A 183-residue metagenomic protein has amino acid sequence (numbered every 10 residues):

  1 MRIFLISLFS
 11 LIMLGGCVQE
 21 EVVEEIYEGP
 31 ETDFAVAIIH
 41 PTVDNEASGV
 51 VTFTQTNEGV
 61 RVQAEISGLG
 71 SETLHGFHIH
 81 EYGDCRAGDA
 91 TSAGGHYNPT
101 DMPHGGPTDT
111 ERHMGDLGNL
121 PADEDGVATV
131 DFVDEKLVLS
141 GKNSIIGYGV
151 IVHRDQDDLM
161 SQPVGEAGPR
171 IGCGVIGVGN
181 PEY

Functional and structural regions predicted by a protein language model:
M1-F4: Positively charged n-region of N-terminal signal peptides that target proteins for export
I6-S10: Hydrophobic helical h-region of N-terminal Sec-dependent signal peptides in bacterial secretory/periplasmic proteins
M13-G16: C-terminal motif of bacterial Sec signal peptides marking the signal peptidase cleavage site
V18-Y183: N-terminal leader/targeting pre-sequences
